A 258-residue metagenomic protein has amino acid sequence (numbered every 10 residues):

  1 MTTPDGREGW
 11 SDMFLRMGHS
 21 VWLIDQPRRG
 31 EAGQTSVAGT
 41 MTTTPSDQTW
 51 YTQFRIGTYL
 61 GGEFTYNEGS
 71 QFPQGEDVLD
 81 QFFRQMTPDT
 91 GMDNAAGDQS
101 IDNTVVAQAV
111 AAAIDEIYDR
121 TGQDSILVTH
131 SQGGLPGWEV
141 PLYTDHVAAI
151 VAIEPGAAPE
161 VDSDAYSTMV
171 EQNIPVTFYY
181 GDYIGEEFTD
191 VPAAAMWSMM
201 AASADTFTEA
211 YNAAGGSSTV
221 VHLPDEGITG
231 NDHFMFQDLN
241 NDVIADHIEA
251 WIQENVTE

Functional and structural regions predicted by a protein language model:
M1-N67, G185-A194: Short, surface-exposed "cap/lid" segments of acyl-processing enzymes
T49-T104: Extended, charge-rich helix/loop segments that form flexible, surface "patches" used to engage negatively charged
N103-S125: Conserved acidic catalytic loop of the alpha/beta-hydrolase fold
L127-V128, I150: Conserved alpha/beta-hydrolase fold motif
V128-G137: Gly/Ala-rich beta-loop-alpha elbow adjacent to hydrolase catalytic centers
E139-Y143: Active-site signature of alpha/beta-hydrolase-fold catalytic machinery across serine- and Asp/Cys-nucleophile hydrolases
A152-L223: The feature captures the conserved acid-bearing segment of alpha/beta-hydrolase catalytic domains
A214, I228-E258: Catalytic active-site module of serine/aspartate enzymes centered on a nucleophile-bearing elbow/loop
